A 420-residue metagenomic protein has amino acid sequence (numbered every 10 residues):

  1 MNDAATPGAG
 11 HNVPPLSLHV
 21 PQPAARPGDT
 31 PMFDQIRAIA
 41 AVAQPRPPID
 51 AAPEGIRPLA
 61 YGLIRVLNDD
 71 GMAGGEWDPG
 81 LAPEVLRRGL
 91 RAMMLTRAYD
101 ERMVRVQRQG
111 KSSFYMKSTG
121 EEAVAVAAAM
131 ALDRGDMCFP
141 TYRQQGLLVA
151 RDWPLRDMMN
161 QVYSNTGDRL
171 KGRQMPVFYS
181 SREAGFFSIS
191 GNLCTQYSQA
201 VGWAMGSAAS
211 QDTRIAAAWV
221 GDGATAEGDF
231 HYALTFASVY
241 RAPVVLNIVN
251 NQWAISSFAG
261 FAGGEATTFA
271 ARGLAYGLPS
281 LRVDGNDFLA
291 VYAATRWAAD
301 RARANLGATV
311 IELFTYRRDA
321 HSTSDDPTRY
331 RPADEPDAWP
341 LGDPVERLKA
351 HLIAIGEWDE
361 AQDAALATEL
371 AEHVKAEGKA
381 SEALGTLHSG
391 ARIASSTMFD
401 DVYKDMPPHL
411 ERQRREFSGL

Functional and structural regions predicted by a protein language model:
M1-V124, D319, D326-T328, A333-L420: Conserved acidic/glycine
G55-R57, A128-A131, F236-A237, D300-R303: A general structural signal for short secondary-structure junctions and capping/turn motifs
P58-A60, L132, K171, N305 (+2 more regions): A short, structural micro-pattern
I64, V177, T309: A broad, low-specificity signal marking well-ordered, structured residues that form hydrophobic/aromatic
G71, R143, G285: Residues that form or immediately flank small-molecule/cofactor binding pockets and catalytic motifs
A98-E101, R105-A242, F258-E265, A270-A271 (+1 more regions): Cofactor-binding active-site loop characterized by glycine-rich and histidine/acidic residues
G185-A383: Glycine-rich ThDP/TPP pyrophosphate-binding loop and its adjacent helix/strand module within ThDP-dependent enzymes
